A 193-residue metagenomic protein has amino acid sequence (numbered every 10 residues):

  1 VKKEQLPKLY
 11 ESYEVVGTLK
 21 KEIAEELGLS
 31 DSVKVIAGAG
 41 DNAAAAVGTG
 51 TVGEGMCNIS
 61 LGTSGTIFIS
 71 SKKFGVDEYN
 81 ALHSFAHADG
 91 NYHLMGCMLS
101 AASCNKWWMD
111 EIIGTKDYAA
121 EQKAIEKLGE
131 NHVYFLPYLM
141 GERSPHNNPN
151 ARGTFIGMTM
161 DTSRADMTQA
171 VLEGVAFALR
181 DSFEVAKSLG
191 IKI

Functional and structural regions predicted by a protein language model:
V1-K2, A178: Flavin-binding catalytic cores
E4-S12, L94: A glycine-/small-polar-enriched, mobile loop at the entrance of the PLP active site in fold-type I
E14-I193: Active-site core segments that coordinate phosphate-bearing ligands/cofactors across diverse enzyme families
